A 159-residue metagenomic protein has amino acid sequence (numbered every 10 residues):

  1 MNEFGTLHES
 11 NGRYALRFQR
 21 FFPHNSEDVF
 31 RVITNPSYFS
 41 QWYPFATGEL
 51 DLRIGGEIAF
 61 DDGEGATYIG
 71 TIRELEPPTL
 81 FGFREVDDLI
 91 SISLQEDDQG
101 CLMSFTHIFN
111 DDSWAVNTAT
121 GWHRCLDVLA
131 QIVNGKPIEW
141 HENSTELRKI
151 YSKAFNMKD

Functional and structural regions predicted by a protein language model:
M1-A46: Hydrophobic ligand-binding cavity/cleft-lining segments
S10, L75, S93-D97: Short beta-strand micro-motifs enriched in acidic
R13-A15, E57, P78-L80, D98-L102: A generic structural signal for beta-strand entry/edge sites
F21, S40-D87: Glycine-rich portal/gate segments that line the openings of hydrophobic small-molecule binding cavities
V29-F30, F39, I58, I72 (+3 more regions): Hydrophobic pocket/interface hotspot
T34-N35, P77, D127, Q131-G135: Residues at helix-coil transition
G82-V133: Beta-strand/loop substructures that line and gate deep hydrophobic ligand-binding cavities in soluble
V133-D159: Short, highly charged C-terminal tails/helix-capping segments
